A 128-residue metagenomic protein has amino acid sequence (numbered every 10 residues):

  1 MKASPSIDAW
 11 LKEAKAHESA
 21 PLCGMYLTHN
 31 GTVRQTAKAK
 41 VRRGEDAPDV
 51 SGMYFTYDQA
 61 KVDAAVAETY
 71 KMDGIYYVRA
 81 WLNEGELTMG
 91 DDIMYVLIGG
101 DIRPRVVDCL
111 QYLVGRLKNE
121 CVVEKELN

Functional and structural regions predicted by a protein language model:
M1-I93, G99-N128: N-terminal, polar/charged subdomain of small-to-medium soluble alpha/beta proteins
